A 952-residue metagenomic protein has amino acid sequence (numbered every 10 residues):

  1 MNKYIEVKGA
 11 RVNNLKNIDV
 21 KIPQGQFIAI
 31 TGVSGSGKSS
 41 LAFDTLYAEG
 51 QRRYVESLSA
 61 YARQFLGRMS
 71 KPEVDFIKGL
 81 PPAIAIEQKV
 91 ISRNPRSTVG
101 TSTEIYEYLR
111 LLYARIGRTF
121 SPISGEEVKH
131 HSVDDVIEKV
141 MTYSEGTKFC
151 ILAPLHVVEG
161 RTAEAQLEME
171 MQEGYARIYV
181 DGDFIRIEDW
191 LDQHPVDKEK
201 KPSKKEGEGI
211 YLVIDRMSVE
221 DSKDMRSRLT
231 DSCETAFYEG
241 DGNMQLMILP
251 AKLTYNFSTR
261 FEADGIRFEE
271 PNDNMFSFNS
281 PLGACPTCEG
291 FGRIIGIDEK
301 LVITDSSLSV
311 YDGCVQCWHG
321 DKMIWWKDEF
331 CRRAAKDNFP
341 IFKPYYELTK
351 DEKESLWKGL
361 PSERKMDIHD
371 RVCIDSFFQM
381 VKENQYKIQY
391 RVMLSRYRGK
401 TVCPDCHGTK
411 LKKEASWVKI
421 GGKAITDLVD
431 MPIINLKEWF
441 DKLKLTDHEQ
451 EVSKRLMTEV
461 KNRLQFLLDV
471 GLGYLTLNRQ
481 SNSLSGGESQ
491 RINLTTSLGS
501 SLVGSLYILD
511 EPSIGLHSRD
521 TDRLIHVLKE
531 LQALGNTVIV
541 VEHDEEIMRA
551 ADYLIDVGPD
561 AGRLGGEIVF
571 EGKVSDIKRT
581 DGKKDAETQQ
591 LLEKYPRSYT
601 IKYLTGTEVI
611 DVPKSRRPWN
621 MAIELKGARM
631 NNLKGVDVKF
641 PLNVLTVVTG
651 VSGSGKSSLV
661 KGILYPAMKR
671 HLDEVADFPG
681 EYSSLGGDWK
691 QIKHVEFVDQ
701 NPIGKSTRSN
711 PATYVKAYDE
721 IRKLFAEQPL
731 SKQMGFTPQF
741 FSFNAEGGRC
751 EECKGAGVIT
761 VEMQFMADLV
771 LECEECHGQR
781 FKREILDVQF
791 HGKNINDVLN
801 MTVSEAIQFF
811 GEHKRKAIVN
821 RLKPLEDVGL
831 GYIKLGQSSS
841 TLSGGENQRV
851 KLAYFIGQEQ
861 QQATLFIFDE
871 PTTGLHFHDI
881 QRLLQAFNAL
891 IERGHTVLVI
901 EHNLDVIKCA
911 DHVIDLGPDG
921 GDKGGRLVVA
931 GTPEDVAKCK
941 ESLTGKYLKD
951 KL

Functional and structural regions predicted by a protein language model:
M1-L952: Conserved phosphate-binding elements of NTP-dependent enzyme cores
